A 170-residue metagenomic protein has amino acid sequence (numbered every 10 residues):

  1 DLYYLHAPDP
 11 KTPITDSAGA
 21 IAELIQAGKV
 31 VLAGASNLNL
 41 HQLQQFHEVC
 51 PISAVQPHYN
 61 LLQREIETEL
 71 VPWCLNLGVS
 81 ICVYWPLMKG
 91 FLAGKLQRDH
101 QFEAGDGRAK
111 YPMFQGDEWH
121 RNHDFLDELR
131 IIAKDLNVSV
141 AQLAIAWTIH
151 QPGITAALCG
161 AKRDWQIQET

Functional and structural regions predicted by a protein language model:
L2-Y3: Acidic/hydrophobic-patterned starts of short beta strands in beta-sheet-rich repeat architectures
P8-T170: Beta/alpha (TIM)-barrel catalytic core signal, keyed to glycine-rich beta->alpha loops juxtaposed to Asp/Glu that bind
